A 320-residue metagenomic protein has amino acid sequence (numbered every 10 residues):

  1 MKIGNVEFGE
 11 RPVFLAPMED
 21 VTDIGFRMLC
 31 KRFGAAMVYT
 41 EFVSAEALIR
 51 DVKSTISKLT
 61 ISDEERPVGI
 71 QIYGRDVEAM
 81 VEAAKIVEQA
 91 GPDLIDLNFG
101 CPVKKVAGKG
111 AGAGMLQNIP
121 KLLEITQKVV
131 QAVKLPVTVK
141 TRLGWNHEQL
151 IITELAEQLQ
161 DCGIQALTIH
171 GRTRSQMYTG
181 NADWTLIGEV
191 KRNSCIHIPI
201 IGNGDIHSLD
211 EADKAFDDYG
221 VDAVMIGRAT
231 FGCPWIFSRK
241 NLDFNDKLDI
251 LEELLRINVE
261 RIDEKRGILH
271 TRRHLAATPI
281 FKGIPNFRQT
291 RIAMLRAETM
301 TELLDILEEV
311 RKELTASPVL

Functional and structural regions predicted by a protein language model:
M1-G9, E19, I24-G25, E124 (+6 more regions): Alpha/beta catalytic cores of nucleotide-metabolism and tRNA/nucleoside-modifying enzymes
K2-G4, G9, M18-D93: Glycine-rich, positively charged N-terminal anion/phosphate-binding segment
V13-P17, V38-T40, V68-I72, I95 (+4 more regions): Hydrophobic faces of well-ordered beta-strands that scaffold small-molecule active sites in alpha/beta enzyme cores
M18-D20, V43-A45, Y73-R75, G100-P102 (+4 more regions): Active-site beta-loop-alpha junctions enriched in small/polar residues
A47, K104, C233: Short glycine-rich, flexible loops that bind phosphorylated cofactors or substrates
V81-I95, F99-A111, P120-I198: Alpha/beta enzyme core
L116: Aromatic- and acidic-residue-enriched carbohydrate-binding clefts of CAZyme catalytic domains
